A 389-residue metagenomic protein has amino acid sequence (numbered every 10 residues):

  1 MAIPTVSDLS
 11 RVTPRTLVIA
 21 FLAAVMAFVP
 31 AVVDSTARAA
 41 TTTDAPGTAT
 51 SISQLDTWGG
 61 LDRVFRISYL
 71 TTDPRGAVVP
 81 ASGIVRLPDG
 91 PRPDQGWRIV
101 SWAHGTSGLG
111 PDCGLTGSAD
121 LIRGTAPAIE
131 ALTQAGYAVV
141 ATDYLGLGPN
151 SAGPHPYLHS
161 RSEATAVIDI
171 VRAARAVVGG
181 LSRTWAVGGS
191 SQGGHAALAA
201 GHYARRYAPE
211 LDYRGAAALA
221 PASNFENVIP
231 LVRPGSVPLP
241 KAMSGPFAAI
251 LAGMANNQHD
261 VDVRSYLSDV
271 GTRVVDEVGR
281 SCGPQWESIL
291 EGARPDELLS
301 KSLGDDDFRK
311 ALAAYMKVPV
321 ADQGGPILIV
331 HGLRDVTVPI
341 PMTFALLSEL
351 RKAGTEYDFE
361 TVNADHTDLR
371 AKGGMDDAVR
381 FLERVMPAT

Functional and structural regions predicted by a protein language model:
M1-A39: Secretory targeting and sorting signals
V12, T16-I19, S35-R92, R351: Catalytic-loop region of hydrolases
P74-S82, R86-A135: Short, surface-exposed "cap/lid" segments of acyl-processing enzymes
Y157-V177: Alpha/beta-hydrolase active-site loop
R172-L239: Primarily recognizes the serine-hydrolase "nucleophile elbow" in alpha/beta-hydrolase and SGNH/GDSL folds
L219-V320: Accessory cap/linker subdomain of secreted extracellular hydrolases
S300-L312, T337, F344-T389: C-terminal catalytic histidine-bearing segment of alpha/beta-hydrolase fold enzymes
Q323, L328-D335: Short beta-strand/loop motif that positions the catalytic acidic residue of the alpha/beta-hydrolase fold
